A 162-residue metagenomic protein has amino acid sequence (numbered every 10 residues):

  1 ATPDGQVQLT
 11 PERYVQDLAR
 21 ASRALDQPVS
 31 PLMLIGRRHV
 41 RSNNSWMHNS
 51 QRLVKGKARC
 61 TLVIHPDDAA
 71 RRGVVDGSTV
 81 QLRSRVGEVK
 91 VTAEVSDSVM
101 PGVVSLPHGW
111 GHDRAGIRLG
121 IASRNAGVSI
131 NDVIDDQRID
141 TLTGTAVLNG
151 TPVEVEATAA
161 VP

Functional and structural regions predicted by a protein language model:
A1-R52: Long, low-complexity segments enriched in small/aliphatic residues
S45-V63, D67-P162: Long, contiguous, secondary-structure-rich segments that constitute the structural scaffold of globular domains
